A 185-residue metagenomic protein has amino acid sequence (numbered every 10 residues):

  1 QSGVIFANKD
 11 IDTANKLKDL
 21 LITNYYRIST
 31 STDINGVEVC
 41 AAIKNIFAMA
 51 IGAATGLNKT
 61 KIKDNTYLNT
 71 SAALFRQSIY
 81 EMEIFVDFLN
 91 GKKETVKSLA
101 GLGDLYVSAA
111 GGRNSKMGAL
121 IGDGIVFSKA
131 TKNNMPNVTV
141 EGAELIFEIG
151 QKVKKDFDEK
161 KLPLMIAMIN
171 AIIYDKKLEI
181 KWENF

Functional and structural regions predicted by a protein language model:
Q1-T95: Internal alpha-helical scaffold of NAD(P)-dependent oxidoreductase catalytic cores
N15-D19, F47-A54, R76-E83, D87 (+4 more regions): Predominant activation on well-ordered alpha-helical scaffold segments within soluble catalytic domains
V37-E38, V107, V138: Short, small-residue-enriched loops and turns at beta-alpha junctions that line or gate enzyme active sites
K44, G56, T60, L105-S108 (+2 more regions): Short, electropositive, low-hydrophobicity segments enriched in small/polar residues
L68-G103, A110-G111, D123-N137: Small-residue-rich helix-loop
G111-F185: C-terminal active-site/capping subdomain that shapes the small-molecule cofactor and substrate pocket of enzyme
